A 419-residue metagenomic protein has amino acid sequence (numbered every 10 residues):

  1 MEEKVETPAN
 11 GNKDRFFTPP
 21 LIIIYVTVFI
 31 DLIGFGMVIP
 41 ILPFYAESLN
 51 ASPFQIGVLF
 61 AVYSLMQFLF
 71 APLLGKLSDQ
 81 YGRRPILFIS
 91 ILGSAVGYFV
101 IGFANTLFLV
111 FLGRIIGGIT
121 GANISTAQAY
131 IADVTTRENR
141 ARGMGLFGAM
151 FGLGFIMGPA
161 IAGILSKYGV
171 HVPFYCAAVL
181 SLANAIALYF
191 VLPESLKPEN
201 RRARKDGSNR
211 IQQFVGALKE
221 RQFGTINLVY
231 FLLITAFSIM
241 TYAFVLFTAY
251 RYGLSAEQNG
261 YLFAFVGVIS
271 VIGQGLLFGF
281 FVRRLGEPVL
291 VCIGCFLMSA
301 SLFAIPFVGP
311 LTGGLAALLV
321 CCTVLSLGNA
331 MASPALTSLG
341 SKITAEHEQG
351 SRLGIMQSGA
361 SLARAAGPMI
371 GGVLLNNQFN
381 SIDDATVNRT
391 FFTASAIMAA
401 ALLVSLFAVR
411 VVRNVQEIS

Functional and structural regions predicted by a protein language model:
E6-T18, P193-V229, R251: Juxtamembrane intracellular "pre-TM" segments in multi-pass secondary transporters
P40-F54, Y242-N259: Short amphipathic helix-loop junctions that connect adjacent transmembrane helices in Major Facilitator Superfamily/SLC
N50, G82, F103-F108, G253 (+1 more regions): Helix-breaking motifs and short loop linkers at transmembrane-helix boundaries and internal kinks in secondary membrane
F68-L107: Conserved MFS/SLC helix-loop-helix module at the cytosolic interface between two early adjacent transmembrane helices
A71-G82, G273-E287, L375: Helix-to-loop junctions at the C-terminal end of transmembrane segments in multipass secondary transporters
G113-L153: Cytoplasmic helix-loop-helix junction between adjacent transmembrane helices in 12-TM secondary transporters
S166-V179, V373-A399: A membrane-interface helix-boundary motif in multi-pass transporters
P288-L336: C-terminal transmembrane helical hairpin of 12-TM major facilitator-type secondary transporters
